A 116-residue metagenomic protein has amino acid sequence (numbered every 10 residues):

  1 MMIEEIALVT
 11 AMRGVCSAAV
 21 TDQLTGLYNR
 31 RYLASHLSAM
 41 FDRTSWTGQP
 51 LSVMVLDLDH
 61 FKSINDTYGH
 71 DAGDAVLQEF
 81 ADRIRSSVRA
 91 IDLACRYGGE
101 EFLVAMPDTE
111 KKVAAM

Functional and structural regions predicted by a protein language model:
M1-R13: Regulatory sensory/coupling modules that transmit signals to nucleotide-handling catalytic cores
C16-S17, R30-P50, A81-R89, P107: Short regulatory alpha-helical coupling segments that immediately precede and/or link into cyclic nucleotide signaling
S17-S35, T47, L56-H70, Q78: Conserved nucleotide-binding and Mg2+-coordinating catalytic segments in signaling enzymes
V76, L103-M116: Short helix/loop segment flanking the catalytic signature motif in cyclic-nucleotide metabolism enzymes
L93-R96: A short pre-motif secondary-structure segment
G99-E101: Glycine-rich nucleotide-binding loop
